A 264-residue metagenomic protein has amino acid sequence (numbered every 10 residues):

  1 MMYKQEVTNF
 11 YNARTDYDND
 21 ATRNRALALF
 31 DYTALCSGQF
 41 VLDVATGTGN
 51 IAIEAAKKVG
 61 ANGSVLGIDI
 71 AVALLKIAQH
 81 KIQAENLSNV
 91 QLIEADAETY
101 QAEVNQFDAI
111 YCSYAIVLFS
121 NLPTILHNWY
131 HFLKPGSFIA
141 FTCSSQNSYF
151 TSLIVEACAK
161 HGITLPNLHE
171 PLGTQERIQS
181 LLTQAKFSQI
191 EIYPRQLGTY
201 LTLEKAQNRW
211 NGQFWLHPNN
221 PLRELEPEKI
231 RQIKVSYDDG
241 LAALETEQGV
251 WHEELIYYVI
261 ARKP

Functional and structural regions predicted by a protein language model:
M1-Q39, N50-E54, L74-I77, D96 (+2 more regions): Conserved class I S-adenosyl-L-methionine
E6-V7, Y11, E191-V250: C-terminal helical/coil "lid" or tail adjacent to the Rossmann-like core of SAM-dependent
F40-V44, T48-Y100: Class I SAM-dependent methyltransferase SAM/SAH-binding core
E98-I110: A short acidic, Gly/Pro-enriched loop at the edge of an enzyme's catalytic core that lines a small-molecule cofactor
D108-P123: A short SAM/SAH-binding and catalytic strip from SAM-dependent methyltransferases
P123-F138: A short glycine-rich, Lys/Arg-flanked "PGG" loop and its adjoining helix->strand segment in the class I
A140-I163: Conserved class I S-adenosyl-L-methionine
P171-A185: Short alpha-helix
